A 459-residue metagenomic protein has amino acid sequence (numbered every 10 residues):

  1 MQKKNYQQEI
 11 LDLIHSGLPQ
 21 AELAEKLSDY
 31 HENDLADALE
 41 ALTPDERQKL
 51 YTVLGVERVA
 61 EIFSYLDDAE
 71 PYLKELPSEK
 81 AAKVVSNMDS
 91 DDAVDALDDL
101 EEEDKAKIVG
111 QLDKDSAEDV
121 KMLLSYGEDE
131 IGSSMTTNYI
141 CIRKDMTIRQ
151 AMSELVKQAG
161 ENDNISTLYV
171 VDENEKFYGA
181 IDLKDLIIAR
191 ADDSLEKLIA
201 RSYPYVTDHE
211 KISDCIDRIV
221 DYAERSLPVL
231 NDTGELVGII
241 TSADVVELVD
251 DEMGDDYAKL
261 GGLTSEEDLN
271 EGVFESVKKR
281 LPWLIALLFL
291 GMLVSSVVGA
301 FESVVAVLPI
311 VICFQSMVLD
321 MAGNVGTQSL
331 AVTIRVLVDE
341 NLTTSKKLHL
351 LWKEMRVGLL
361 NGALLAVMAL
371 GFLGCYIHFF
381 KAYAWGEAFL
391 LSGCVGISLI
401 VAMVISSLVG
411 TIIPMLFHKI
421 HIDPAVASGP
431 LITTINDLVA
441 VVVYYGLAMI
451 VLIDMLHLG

Functional and structural regions predicted by a protein language model:
M1-L260: Hydrophobic packing positions in regular secondary-structure scaffolds
Y6, D12, G17-L18, A24-E25 (+14 more regions): Short leucine-rich amphipathic alpha-helices used at interfaces
E32, D145, R149, H209 (+8 more regions): Electropositive phosphate-/nucleotide-binding environments in soluble metabolic enzymes
L39, Y51, Y126, Y139 (+10 more regions): Broad hydrophobic/π-residue packing in well-ordered secondary structure
G238, T433-Y444: Alpha-helical transmembrane segments that form the membrane-embedded catalytic/substrate-binding core of multi-pass
D255-L408, I412-P424, T434, L447-G459: Alpha-helical transmembrane segments and their membrane-interface boundaries that form or gate the permeation pathway
